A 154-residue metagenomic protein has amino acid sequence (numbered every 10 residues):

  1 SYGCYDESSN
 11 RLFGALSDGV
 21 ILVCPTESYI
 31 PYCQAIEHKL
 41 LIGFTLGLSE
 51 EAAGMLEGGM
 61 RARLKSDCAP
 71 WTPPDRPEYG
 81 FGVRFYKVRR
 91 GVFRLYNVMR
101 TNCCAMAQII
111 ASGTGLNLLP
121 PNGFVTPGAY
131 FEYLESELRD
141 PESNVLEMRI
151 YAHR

Functional and structural regions predicted by a protein language model:
S1-M99, E132-R154: Non-catalytic ligand/cofactor/substrate-binding and regulatory segments of enzyme domains
R94-A129: Active-site nucleophilic cysteine motif
